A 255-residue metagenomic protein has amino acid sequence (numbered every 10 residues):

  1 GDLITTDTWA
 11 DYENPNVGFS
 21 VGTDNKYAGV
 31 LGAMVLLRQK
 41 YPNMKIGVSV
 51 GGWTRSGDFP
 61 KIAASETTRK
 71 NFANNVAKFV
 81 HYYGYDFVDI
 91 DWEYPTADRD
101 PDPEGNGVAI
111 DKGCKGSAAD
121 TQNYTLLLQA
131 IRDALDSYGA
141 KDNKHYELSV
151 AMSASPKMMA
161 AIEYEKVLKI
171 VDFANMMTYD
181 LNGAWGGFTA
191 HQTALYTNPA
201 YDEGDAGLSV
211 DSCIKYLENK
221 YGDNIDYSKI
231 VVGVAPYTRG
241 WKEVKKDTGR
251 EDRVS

Functional and structural regions predicted by a protein language model:
G1, S65-V88, W92, I162-L181: Structural recognition of alpha->loop->beta junctions
G1-V80, N106: Glycan-recognition patch characteristic of GH18 chitinases/ENGases and related GlcNAc/peptidoglycan-binding proteins
D2-V17, V21, P95-S255: Substrate-binding surface in catalytic domains of secreted glycosidases
A28, S56-F59, F87, Y164 (+1 more regions): Intrinsically disordered, low-complexity regions
A33-L37, N75-Y82, A134-Y138, Y216-Y221: A generic secondary-structure signal
P42-I46, D86-V88, K144, D172 (+1 more regions): Core residues of folded domains in eukaryotic genome-function proteins
G47-W53, Y83-A97: Mobile, glycine-rich extracellular loop/lid and propeptide segments that shape or gate substrate/ligand access
S56-A64, F72, F87, D98-R99 (+2 more regions): Aromatic-residue hotspot detector
